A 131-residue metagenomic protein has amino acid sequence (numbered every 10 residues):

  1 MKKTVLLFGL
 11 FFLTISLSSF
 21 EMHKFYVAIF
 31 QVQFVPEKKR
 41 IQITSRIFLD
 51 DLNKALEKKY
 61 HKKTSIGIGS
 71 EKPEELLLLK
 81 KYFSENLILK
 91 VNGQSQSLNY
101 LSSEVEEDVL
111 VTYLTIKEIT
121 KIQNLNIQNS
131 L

Functional and structural regions predicted by a protein language model:
T4-T14: Sec-dependent N-terminal signal peptides
F12-H23: Bacterial Sec-dependent signal peptides at the C-terminal "C-region" and cleavage site
E21-L131: N-terminal soluble domains immediately following signal/targeting peptides that reside in extracytoplasmic
